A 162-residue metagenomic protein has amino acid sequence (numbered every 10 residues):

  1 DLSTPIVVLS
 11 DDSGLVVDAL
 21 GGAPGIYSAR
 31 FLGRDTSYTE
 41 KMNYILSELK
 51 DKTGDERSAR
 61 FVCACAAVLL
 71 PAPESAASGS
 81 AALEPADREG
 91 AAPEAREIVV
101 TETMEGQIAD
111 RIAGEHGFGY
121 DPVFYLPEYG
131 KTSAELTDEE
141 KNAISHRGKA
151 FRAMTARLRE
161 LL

Functional and structural regions predicted by a protein language model:
D1-L162: Anionic-ligand binding patches
